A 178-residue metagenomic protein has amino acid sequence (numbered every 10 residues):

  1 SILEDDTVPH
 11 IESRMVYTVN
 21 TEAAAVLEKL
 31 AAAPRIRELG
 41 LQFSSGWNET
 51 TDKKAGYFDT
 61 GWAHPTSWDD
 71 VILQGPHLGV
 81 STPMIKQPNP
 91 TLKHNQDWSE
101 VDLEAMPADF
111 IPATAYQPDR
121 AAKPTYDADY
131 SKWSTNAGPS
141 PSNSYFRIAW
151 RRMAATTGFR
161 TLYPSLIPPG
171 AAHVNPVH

Functional and structural regions predicted by a protein language model:
S1-H178: Polybasic, glycine- and aromatic-enriched phosphate-binding surface used to engage nucleic acids
